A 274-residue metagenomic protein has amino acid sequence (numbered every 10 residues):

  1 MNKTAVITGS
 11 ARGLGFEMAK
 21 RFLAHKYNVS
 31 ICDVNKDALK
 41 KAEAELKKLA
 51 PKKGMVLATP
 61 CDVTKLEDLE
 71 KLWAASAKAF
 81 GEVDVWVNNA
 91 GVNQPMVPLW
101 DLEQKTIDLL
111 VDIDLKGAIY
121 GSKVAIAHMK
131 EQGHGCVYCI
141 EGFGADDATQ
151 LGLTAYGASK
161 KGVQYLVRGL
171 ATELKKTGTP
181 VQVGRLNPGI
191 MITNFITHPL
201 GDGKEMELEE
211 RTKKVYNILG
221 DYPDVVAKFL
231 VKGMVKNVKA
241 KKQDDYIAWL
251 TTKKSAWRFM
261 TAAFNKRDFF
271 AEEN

Functional and structural regions predicted by a protein language model:
M1-S30: Canonical Rossmann dinucleotide-binding motif of NAD(H)/NADP(H)-dependent dehydrogenases/reductases, specifically
H25-A42: Conserved glycine-rich Rossmann-like NAD(P)H-binding loop of the short-chain dehydrogenase/reductase
K36-D37, P60-K71, Q104: The beta1-alpha1 cofactor-binding region of Rossmann-like NAD(H)/NADP(H)-dependent oxidoreductases
V97-L99, E103-D108: Substrate-binding pocket helix/loop in short-chain dehydrogenase/reductase
S122-K123, R168: A short, exposed helix-loop element centered on a Lys and neighboring polar residues
C136-G162, V167-R168, T172-K176, I190: Catalytic loop of short-chain dehydrogenase/reductase
R185, G203-A263: C-terminal helical subdomain
